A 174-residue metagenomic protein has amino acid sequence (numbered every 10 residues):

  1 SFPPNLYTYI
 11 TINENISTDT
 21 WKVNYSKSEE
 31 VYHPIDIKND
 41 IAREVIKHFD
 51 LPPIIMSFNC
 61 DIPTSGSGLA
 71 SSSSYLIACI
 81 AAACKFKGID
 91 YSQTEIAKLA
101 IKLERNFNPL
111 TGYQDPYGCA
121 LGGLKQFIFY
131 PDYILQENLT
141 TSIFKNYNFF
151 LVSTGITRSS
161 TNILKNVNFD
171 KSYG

Functional and structural regions predicted by a protein language model:
F2, Y7-D50, A83-Y91, E95-L110 (+1 more regions): C-terminal nucleotide
K27, F58-C60: A general secondary-structure junction signal
L51-S57: Conserved catalytic cysteine-centered active-site region of acyl-thioester-dependent Claisen-condensing enzymes
D61-A83: Glycine/serine-rich anion-binding loops at beta->alpha junctions that coordinate negatively charged ligand groups
